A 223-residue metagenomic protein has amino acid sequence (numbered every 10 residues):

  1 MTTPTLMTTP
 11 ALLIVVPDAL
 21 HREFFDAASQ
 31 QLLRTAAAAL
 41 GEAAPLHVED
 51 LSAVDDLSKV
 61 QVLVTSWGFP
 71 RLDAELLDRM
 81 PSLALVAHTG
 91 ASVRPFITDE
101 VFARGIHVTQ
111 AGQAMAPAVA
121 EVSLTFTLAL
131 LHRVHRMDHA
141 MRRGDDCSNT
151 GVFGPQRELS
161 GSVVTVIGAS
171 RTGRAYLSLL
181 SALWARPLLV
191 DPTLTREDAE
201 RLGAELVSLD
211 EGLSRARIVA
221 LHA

Functional and structural regions predicted by a protein language model:
P4-T109, S214, A220-H222: An N-terminal-biased, well-structured beta-alpha scaffold segment characteristic of Rossmann-like dinucleotide-binding
R22, P95-F96, A118, G144 (+2 more regions): Generic structural signal for helix capping and beta-alpha/helix-loop junctions
A43-E49, S66-F69, R143-T150, E200-L206: Short gly/ser/thr-rich secondary-structure transition/capping motifs
G90-V93, Q113-A116, T193, E211-G212: Short, acidic/turn-prone active-site loops that include or flank metal/cofactor- and phosphate-binding residues
P95-D99, A118-V122, D198-R201, A216-R217: Short, charged, surface-exposed secondary-structure boundary motifs
R104-I106, A111-V163, S178, A182: Phosphate-binding beta-alpha-beta segment of Rossmann-like dinucleotide-binding domains, i.e., the NAD(P)
V152-A223: Rossmann-like dinucleotide/phosphate-binding beta-alpha-beta segment
